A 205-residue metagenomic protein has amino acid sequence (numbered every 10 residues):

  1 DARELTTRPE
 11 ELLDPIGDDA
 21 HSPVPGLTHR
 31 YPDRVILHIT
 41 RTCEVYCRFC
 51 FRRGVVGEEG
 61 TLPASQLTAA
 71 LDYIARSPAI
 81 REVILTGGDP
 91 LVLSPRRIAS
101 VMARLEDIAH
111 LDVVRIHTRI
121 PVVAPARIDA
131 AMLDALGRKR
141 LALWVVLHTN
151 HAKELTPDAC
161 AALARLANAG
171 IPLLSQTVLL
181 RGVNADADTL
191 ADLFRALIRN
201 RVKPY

Functional and structural regions predicted by a protein language model:
D1-H29: Flexible, acidic/Gly-rich N-terminal and inter-domain linker regions that tether and position cofactor-handling modules
A2-E4, C43-V45, V56-G57: A short acidic, glycine/proline-enriched capping/turn motif at secondary-structure boundaries, especially helix N-cap
H21-C50: N-terminal pre-triad scaffold of radical SAM enzymes
L37-H38, V83-L85, D89-L91: Conserved catalytic-core segments centered on acid/base and nucleophilic motifs
T40-R41, R53, G87-G88, R119: Fold-independent oxyanion-binding glycine-rich loops and adjacent beta-strand/coil segments at enzyme active sites
C43, C47, I116, Y205: Conserved, mostly hydrophobic/aromatic
C50-L62: Iron-sulfur (Fe-S) cluster-binding segments and ferredoxin-like electron-carrier domains, especially [2Fe-2S]
T68-E82, L91-P204: Conserved AdoMet/S-adenosylmethionine-binding subsite of the radical SAM
